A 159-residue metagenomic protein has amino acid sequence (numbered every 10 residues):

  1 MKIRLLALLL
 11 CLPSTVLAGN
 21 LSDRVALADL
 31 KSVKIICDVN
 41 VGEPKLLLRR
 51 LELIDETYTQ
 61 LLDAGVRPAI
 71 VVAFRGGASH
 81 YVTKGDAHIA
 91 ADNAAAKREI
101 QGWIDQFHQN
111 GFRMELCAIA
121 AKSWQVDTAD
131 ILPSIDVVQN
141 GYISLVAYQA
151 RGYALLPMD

Functional and structural regions predicted by a protein language model:
M1-L6: Bacterial N-terminal signal peptides that target proteins for export
A7-T15: Bacterial N-terminal signal peptides
G19-N20: Boundary of Sec targeting at the N-terminus
A28-G42, T83-H88: Acidic/histidine-rich, surface-exposed loop or edge segments in extracytoplasmic proteins
R49-D63: Histidine-anchored nucleotide/phosphate-binding helix
L61-V72, L116-I119: Surface-exposed patches in mature extracellular/periplasmic domains of secreted proteins
R67-T83: Acidic helix-start/capping segments at beta-turn-to-alpha-helix junctions
T83-D159: A cross-taxonomic marker for long C-terminal extensions/tails that follow the last structured domain
